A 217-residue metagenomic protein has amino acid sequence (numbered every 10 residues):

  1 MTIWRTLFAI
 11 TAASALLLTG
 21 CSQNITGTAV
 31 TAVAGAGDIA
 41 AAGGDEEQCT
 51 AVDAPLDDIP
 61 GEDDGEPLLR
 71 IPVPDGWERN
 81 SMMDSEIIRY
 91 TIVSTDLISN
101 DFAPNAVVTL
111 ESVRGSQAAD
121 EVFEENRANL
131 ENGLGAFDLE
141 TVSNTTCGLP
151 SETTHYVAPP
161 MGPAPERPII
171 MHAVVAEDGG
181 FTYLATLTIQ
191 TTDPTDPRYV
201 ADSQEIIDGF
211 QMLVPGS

Functional and structural regions predicted by a protein language model:
T2-R89, Q190-S217: N-terminal targeting sequences that direct proteins away from the cytosol to non-cytosolic compartments
E66, A103-N105, L149-S151: Extracytoplasmic
P67-L69, V73, P104, I169 (+1 more regions): Envelope-exposed proteins and targeting segments
I92-E121: A short acidic-to-branched-hydrophobic micro-motif
L97-N100, V174-F181: Short glycine/proline-enriched loop/turn "hinge" motifs that connect secondary-structure elements and lie
A106, F181-T192: Short, well-ordered beta-strand elements
F123-A176: Signature of long, low-cysteine stretches enriched in small and polar/charged residues
